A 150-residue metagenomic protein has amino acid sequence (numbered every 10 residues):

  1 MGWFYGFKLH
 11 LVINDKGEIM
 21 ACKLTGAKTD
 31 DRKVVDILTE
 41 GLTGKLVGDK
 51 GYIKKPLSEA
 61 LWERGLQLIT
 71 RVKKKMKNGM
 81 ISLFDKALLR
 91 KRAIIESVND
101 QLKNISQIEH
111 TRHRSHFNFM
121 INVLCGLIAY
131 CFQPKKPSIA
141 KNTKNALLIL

Functional and structural regions predicted by a protein language model:
M1-K74, L127: Polybasic low-complexity intrinsically disordered regions
K16, Q107, Q133: Residue-level marker of positions within ordered structural domains that often coincide with functionally constrained
D31, K91, M120, L124: Hydrophobic (often cysteine-bearing) scaffold residues that line and stabilize catalytic clefts of nucleotide/cofactor
K45, K50-F117: Helix-centered, glycine/charged polyanion-binding patches within enzymatic domains that contact phosphate-containing
V47, A60-G65, R112-S115, N122 (+1 more regions): Anion-binding and metal-coordination hotspots
